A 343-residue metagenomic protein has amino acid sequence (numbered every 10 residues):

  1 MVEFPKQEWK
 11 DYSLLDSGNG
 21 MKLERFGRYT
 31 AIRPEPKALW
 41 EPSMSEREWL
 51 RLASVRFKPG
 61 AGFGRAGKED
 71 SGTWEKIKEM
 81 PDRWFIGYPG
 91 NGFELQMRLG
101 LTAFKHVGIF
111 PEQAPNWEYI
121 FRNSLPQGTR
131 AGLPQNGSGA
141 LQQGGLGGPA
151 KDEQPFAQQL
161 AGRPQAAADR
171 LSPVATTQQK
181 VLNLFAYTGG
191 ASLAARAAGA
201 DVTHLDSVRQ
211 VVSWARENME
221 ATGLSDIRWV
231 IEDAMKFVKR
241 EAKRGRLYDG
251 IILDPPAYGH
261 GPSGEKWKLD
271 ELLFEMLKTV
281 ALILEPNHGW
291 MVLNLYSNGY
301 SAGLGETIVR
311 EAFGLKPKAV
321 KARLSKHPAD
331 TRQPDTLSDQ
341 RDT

Functional and structural regions predicted by a protein language model:
K10-D16, L23-E24, A31-I109: Non-catalytic substrate-recognition/targeting regions of SAM-dependent transferases
Q178-L184: Conserved class I S-adenosyl-L-methionine
T188-A200: Conserved SAM-binding loop of SAM-dependent methyltransferases across substrates and taxa, primarily the Class I
D201-D206: Conserved SAM-binding motif I beta-strand of class I
V208-V211, I231-A234, Y248-T279: Mobile active-site "lid"/loop adjacent to the S-adenosyl-L-methionine
Q210-G250: S-adenosyl-L-methionine
L284-P286: Helix-to-beta-strand junctions that scaffold the AdoMet/dcAdoMet cofactor pocket in Class I SAM-dependent enzymes
H288-T343: C-terminal catalytic and target-recognition region of SAM-dependent MTase-like enzymes, primarily methyltransferases
